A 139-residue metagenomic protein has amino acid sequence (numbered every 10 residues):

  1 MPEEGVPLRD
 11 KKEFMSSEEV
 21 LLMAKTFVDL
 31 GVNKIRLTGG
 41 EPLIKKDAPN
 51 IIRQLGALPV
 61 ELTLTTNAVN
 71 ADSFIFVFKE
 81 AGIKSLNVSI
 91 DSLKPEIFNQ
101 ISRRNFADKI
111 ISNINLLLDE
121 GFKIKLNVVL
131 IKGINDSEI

Functional and structural regions predicted by a protein language model:
M1-S17: Canonical Radical SAM [4Fe-4S] cluster-binding loop centered on the CxxxCxxC motif and its immediate flanking residues
F14-L37, K45-E138: Radical SAM/AdoMet-radical enzyme domain recognition
